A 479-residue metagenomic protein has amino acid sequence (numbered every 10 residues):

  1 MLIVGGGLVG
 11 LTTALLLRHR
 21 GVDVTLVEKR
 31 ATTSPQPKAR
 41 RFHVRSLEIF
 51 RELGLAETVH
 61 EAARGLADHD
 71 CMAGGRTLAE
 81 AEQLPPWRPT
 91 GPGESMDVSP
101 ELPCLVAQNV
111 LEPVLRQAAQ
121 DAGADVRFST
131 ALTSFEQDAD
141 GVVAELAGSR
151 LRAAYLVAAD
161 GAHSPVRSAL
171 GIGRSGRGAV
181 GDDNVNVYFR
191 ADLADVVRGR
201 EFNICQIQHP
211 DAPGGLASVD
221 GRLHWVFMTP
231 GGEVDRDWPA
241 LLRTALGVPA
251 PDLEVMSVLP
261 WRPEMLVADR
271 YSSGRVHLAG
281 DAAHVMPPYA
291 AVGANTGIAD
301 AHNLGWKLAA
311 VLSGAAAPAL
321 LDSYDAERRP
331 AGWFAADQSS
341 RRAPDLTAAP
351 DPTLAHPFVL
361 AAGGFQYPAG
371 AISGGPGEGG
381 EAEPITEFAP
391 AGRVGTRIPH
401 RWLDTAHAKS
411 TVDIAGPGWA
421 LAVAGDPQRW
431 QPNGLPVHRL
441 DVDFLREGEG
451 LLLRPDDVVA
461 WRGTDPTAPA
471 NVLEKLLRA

Functional and structural regions predicted by a protein language model:
M1-L26: N-terminal Rossmann-like FAD-binding beta1-loop-alpha1 element of flavoenzymes
G6-A14, L115, A158, V255-D337 (+4 more regions): Conserved mid-domain beta->alpha element of the FAD-binding
K38-A118, Q208: Active-site-adjacent segment of FAD-dependent monooxygenases/related oxidoreductases
L84, A309-W419, A424-G434, G448 (+3 more regions): C-terminal helical "tail/cap" subdomain of flavin- and related membrane-associated enzymes
Q117, Y155, A159-P263: Conserved FAD-binding catalytic core of PHBH/FMO-like flavoproteins
F128-V142: A conserved short coil-to-beta-strand element within the FAD-binding core of flavoproteins
A147-Y155: Core beta-strand elements of the Rossmann-like FAD/NAD(P) dinucleotide-binding domain in flavoenzyme oxidoreductases
